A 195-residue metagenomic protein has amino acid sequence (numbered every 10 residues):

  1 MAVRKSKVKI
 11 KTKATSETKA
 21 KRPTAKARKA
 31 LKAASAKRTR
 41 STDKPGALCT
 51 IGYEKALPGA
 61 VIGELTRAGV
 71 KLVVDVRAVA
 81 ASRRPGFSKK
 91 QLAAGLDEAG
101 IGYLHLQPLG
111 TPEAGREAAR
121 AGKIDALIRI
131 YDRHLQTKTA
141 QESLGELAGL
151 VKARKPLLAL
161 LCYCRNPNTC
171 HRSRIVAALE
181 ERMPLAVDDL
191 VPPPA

Functional and structural regions predicted by a protein language model:
A2-A195: Residues lining hydrophobic/aromatic ligand-binding pockets adjacent to catalytic sites
